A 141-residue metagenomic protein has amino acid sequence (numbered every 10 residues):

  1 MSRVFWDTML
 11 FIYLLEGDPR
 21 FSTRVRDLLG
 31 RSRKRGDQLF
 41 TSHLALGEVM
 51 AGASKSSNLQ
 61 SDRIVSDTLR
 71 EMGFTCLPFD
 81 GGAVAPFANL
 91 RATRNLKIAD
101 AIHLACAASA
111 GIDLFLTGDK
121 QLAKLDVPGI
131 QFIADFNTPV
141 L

Functional and structural regions predicted by a protein language model:
M1-T41, S54-D67, K120, I133-L141: Short, well-structured N-terminal submotif of metal-dependent ribonuclease cores
T8, H43, D100-L104: Conserved glycosyltransferase catalytic-site signature
L15, A53, R91, D126: Short, flexible helix/strand-to-coil boundary loops that buttress conserved ligand/catalytic motifs in alpha/beta
K34-G36, E71-M72, T93: Structured helix-beta-strand junction loops
L59-R63, M72-G73, L77: Helix-adjacent hinge/juxtasegments
F74-K120, K124: Active-site neighborhoods of divalent-metal-dependent phosphate/nucleic-acid chemistry enzymes
C76-F79, Q131-D135: Short acidic-hydrophobic, aromatic-tinged amphipathic segments that line or gate anion-handling sites
